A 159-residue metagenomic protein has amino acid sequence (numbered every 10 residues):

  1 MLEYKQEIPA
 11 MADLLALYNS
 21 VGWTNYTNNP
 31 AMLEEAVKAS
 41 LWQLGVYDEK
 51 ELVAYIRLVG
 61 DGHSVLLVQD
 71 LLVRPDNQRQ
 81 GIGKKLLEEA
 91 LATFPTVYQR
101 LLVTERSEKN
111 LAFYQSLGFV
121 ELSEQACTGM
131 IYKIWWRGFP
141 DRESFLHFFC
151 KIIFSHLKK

Functional and structural regions predicted by a protein language model:
M1-I8, G138-D141, F145, F149: Conserved N-terminal entry element of GNAT/NAT acetyltransferase domains
M1-N28, Q125: Short amphipathic alpha-helix that is part of the acyltransferase structural core
E34-G45, Y98: A short helix-loop-beta-strand connector motif used in the catalytic cores of GNAT acetyltransferases and, in some
G45, E51-G60, L67, L72: Conserved beta-strand in the GNAT
N77, G81-E89: Conserved acetyl-CoA pyrophosphate-binding loop and the N-cap/start of the following alpha-helix in GNAT-like
L101-L111, G129-Y132: Conserved beta-strand-loop-alpha-helix junction that forms the acyl-donor binding cleft
Q115-E124: Conserved acetyl-CoA-binding loop of GNAT-fold acetyltransferases
F148-I152, K158-K159: Polybasic, lysine-rich low-complexity intrinsically disordered segments
